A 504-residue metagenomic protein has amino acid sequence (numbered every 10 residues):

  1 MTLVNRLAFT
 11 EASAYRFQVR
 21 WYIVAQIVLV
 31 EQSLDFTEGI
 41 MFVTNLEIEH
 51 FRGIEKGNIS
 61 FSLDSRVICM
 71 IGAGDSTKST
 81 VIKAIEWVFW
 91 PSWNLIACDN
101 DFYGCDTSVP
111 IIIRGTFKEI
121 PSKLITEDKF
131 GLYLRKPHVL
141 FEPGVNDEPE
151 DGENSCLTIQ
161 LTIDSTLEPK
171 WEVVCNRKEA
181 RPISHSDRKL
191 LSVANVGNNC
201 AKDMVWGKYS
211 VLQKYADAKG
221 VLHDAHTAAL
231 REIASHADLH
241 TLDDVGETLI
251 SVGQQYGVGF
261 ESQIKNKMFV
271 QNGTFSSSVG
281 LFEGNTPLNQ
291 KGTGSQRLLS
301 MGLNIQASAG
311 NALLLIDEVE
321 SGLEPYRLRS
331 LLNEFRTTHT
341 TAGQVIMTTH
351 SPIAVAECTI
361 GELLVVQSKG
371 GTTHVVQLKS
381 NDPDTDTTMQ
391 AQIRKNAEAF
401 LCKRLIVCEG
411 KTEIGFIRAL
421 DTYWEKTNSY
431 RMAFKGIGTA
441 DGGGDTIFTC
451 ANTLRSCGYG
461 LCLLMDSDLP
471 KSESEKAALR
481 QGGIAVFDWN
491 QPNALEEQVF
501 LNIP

Functional and structural regions predicted by a protein language model:
T10, Y15, Y22, V28-W90 (+2 more regions): Switch/communication elements of ASCE P-loop NTPase nucleotide-binding domains
T44, S192, A312-L313, R404 (+1 more regions): The start of beta-strands in P-loop NTPase/AAA+ ATPase cores
I82-E153: Conserved P-loop NTP-binding catalytic core
C105-S108, D187-R188, I305-A309, T337-T341 (+2 more regions): Conserved catalytic network of the ASCE P-loop NTPase/AAA+ motor domain
R181-V252, V499-P504: Coupling/switch segment of ABC-type P-loop NTPase heads
K202, T227-S235, G253, I264-V270 (+3 more regions): Glycine-rich phosphate-binding loops of nucleotide-dependent enzymes
T337-T340, I353-K471: RecA-like P-loop NTPase motor core
D466, P470-P504: Activity-critical C-terminal alpha-helical subdomain
